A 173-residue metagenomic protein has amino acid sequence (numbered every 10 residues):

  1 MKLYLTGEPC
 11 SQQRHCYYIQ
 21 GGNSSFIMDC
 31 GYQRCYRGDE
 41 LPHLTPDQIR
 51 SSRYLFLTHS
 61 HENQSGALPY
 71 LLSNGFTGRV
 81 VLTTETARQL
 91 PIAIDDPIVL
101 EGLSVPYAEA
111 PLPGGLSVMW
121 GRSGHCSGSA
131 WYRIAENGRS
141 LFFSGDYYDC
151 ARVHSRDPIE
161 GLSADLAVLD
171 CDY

Functional and structural regions predicted by a protein language model:
M1-F56, H61-Y173: His/Asp/Glu-rich metal-coordinating catalytic cores of metallo-dependent phosphodiesterases/hydrolases acting on
